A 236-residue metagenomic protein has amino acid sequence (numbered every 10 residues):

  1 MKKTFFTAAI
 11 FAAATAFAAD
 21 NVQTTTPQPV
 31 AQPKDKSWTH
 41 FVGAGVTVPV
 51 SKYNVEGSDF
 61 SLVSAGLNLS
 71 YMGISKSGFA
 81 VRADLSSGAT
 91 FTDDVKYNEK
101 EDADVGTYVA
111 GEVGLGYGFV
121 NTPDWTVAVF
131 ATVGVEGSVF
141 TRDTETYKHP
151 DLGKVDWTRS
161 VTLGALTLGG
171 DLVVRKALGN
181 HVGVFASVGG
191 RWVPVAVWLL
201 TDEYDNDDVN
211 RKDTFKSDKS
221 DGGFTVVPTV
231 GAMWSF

Functional and structural regions predicted by a protein language model:
M1-A19: Gram-negative bacterial Sec-dependent N-terminal signal peptides
T4-F5, Q23, L178: Residue-level detector of intrinsically disordered/flexible regions characterized by low predicted structural confidence
A19-K96, G231-F236: Short glycine/proline- and aromatic-enriched beta-strand/turn motifs that initiate or cap beta-hairpins
K36-W38, D59-S64, A103-A110, T158-T167 (+1 more regions): Short sequence motifs at beta-strands and strand-loop junctions characteristic of Gram-negative outer-membrane
V48, S70-D171, K176-V182, W234-F236: Gram-negative (and chloroplast) outer-membrane scaffold detector with strong preference for beta-barrel transmembrane
T90, G169-F236: Predominantly the C-terminal beta-signal and adjacent terminal strand-loop region of outer-membrane beta-barrel
